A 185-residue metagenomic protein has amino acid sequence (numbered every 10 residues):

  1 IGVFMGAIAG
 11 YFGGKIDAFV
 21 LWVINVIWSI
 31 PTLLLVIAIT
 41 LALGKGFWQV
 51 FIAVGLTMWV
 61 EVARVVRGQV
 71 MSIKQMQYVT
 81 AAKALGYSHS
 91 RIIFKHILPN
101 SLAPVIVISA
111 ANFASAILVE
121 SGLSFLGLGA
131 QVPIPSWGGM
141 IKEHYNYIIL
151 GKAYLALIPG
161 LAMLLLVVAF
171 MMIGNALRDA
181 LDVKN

Functional and structural regions predicted by a protein language model:
I1-N185: Alpha-helical transmembrane segments of integral membrane proteins, especially multi-pass inner/plasma-membrane
